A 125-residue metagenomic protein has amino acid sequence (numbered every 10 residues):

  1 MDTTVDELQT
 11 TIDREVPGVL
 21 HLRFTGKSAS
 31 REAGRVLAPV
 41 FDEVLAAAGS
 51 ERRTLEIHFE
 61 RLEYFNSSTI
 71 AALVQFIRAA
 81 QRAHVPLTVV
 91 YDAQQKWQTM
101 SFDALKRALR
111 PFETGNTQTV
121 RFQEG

Functional and structural regions predicted by a protein language model:
M1-E63, Q75-G125: STAS-like cytosolic regulatory interaction modules
